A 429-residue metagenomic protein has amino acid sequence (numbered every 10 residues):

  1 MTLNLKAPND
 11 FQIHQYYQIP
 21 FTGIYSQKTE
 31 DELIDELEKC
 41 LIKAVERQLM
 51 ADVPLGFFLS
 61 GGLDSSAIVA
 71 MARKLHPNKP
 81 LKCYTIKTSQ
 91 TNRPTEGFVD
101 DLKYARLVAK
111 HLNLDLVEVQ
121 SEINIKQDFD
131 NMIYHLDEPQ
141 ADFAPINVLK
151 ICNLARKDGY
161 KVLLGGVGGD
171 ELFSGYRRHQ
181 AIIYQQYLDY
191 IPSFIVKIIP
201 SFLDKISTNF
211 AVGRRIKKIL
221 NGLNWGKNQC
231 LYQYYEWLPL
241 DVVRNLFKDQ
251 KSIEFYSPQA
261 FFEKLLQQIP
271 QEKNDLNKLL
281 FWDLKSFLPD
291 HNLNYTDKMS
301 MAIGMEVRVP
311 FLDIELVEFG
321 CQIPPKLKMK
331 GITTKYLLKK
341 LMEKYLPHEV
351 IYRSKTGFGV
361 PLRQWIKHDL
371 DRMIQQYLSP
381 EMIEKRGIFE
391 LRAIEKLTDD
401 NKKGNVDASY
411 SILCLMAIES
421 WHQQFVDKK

Functional and structural regions predicted by a protein language model:
M1-G56, S66-K87, T95-N131: Active-site-adjacent "lid"/gating segments
T2, F57-S60, K82-K87, E118-Q120 (+5 more regions): Short beta-strand segments
G23, G159-V162, F210-K429: Adenosyl-5′-phosphate
D35-G56, V148, N153-D158, F287 (+3 more regions): Phosphate/ATP-binding catalytic cores across multiple sugar-kinase/actin-like superfamilies, primarily ASKHA
L55-L63, R93-E96, V307-V309, G357-L362: Glycine-rich loop motifs involved in handling phospho/adenylate chemistry
L63-I68, L172: Glycine-rich nucleophile elbow surrounding the catalytic serine of serine-hydrolase chemistry
Q90-N92, D142, L149-F210, N274 (+1 more regions): Active-site adenylate/phosphate-handling loop in enzymes that bind or generate adenylated species
